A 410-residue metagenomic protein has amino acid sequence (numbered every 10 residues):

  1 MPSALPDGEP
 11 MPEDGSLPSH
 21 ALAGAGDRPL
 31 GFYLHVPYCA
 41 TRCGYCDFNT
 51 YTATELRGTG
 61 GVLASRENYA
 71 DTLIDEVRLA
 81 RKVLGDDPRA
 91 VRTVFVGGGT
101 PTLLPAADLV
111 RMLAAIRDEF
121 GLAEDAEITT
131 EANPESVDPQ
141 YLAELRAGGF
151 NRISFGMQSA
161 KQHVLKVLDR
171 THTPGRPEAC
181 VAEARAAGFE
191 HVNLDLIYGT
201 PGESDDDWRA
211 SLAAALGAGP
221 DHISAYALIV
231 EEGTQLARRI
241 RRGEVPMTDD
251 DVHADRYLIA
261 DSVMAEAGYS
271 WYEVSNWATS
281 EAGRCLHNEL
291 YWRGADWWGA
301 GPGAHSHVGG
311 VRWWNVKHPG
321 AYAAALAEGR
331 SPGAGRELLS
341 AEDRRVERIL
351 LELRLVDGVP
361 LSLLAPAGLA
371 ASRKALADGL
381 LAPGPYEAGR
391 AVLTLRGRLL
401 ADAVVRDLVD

Functional and structural regions predicted by a protein language model:
M1-Y33, A40: Flexible, acidic/Gly-rich N-terminal and inter-domain linker regions that tether and position cofactor-handling modules
G15-L30, T50-V83, R89-A365: C-terminal scaffold of the Radical SAM
L34, L286-H287, A388: Short loop/turn microsegments at loop-to-beta-strand junctions
H35-T50: Local cysteine-cluster metal-coordination motifs and their immediate loop/turn environment, predominantly Fe-S cluster
A365-G379: Short amphipathic alpha-helical interaction segments
A377-A388: A short, conserved structural fragment
A388-T394: Minor-groove-contacting beta-hairpin "wing" of winged helix-turn-helix DNA-binding domains
L395-D410: Short, amphipathic alpha-helical interaction segments positioned at domain boundaries
